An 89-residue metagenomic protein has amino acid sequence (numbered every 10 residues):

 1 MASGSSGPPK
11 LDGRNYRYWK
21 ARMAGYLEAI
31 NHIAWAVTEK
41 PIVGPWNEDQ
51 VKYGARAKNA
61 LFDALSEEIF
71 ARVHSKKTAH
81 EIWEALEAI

Functional and structural regions predicted by a protein language model:
M1-I89: N-terminal Lys/Arg-enriched interaction segments
